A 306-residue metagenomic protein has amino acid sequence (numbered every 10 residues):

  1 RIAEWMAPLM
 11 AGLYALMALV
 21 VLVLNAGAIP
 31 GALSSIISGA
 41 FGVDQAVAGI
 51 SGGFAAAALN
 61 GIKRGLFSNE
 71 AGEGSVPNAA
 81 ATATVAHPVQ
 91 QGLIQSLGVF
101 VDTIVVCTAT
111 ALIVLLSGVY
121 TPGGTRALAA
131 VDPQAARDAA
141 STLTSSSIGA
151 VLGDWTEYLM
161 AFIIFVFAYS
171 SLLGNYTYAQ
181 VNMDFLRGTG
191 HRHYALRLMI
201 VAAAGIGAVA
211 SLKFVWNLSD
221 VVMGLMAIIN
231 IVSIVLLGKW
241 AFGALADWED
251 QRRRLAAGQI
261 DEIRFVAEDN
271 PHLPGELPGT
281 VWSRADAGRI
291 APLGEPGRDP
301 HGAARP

Functional and structural regions predicted by a protein language model:
R1, A7-G27, K63, V89-G118 (+1 more regions): Selective recognition of specific alpha-helical transmembrane segments in multi-pass small-molecule
R1, M17-V89, L93-I94, I164-A168: Hydrophobic, membrane-embedded alpha-helices of multi-pass small-molecule transporters
R1-N25, I29-I37, W216-D250: Membrane-interface loop-to-helix entry segments
Y14, V105, I113-S117, L152-A203 (+1 more regions): Hydrophobic alpha-helical segments of multi-pass membrane transport proteins
M17-S35, V47-G49, T82-A83, G98-A140: Extracellular/periplasmic helix-exit of transmembrane alpha-helices
F41-A56, G149-Y158, T189-A195, S211-L212: Membrane-interfacial loop-to-helix junctions in multi-pass transporters
G74-A83, V114, T177-V181, N217-D220 (+1 more regions): Re-entrant/interfacial helical elements at transmembrane boundaries that shape and gate the permeation pathway
G224, I231-P306: Terminal cytosolic tails of multi-pass membrane transporters, especially the segment immediately following the final
